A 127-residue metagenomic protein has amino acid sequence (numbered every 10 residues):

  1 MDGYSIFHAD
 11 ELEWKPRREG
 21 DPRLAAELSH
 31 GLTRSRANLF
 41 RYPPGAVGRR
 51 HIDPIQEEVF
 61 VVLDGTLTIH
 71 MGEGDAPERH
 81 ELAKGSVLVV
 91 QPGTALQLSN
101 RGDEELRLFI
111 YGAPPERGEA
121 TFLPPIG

Functional and structural regions predicted by a protein language model:
M1-S35, R49, R79-A83, A120-G127: A short, N-terminal "cap"/entry segment at the start of jelly-roll beta-barrel domains of the cupin/DSBH fold
N38-F40, F60, F109: Conserved hydrophobic/aromatic positions in well-ordered beta-strands
N38-P54: Conserved short histidine dyad/triad with adjacent acidic residue
A46, I55-Q56, D75, T94-A95 (+1 more regions): A generic "binding-loop/recognition-motif" signal
V47-R49, T68, L88, P92-L98: Histidine-centered metal-chelating micro-motifs
I55-T68, G72-E73: Glycine- and acidic-residue-biased ligand/ion/polar-headgroup-sensing regions
G74-P92: Short acidic-glycine-tyrosine-enriched beta hairpin
A83-K84, P92-G118: Ligand-binding loop in jelly-roll beta-barrel domains
